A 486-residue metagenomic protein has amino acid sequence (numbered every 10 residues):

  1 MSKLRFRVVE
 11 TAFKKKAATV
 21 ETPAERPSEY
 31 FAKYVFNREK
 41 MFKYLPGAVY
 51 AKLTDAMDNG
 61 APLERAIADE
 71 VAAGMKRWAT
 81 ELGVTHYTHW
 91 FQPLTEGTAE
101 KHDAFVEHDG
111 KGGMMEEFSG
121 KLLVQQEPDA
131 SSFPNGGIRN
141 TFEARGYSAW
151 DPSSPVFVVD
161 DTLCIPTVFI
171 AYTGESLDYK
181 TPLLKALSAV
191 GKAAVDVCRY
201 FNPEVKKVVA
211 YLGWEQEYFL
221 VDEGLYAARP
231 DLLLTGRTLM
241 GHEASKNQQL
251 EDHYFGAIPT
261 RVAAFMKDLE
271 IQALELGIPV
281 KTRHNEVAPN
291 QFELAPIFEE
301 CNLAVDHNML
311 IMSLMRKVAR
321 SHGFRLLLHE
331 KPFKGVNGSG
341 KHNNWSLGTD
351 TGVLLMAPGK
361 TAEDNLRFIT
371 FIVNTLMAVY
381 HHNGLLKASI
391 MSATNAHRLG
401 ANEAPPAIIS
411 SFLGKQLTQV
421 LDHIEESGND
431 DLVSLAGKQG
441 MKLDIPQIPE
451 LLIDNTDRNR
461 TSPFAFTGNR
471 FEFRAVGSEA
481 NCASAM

Functional and structural regions predicted by a protein language model:
M1-F6, E10, R38, F42 (+2 more regions): Intrinsically disordered, low-complexity regions
S2, V9, R26-A32, G83 (+4 more regions): A general marker of short, structured functional hotspots
S2-A24, T141-P155, T162: N-terminal hydrophobic targeting/anchoring segments and the immediately downstream early-domain regions of hydrolases
K14-S119, V124-N140: Histidine/acidic residue-rich metal-binding segments in metalloenzymes
D69, Q92, K121, N285-E286 (+2 more regions): Residue-level "edge-of-site" marker
V71, G97, L303, K334 (+1 more regions): Glycine-/small-residue-rich active-site loops that bind phosphorylated ligands and cofactors
A144-L328, N337-N343, L347-M486: Glycine-rich, acidic/polar active-site loops that bind/position phosphate-bearing ligands
